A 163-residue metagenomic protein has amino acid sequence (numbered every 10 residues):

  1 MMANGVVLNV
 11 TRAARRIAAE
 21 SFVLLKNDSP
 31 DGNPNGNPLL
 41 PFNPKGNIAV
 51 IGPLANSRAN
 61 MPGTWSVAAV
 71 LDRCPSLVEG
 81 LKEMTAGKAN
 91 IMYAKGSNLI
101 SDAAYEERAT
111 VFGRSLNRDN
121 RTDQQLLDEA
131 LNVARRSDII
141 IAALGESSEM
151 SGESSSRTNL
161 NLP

Functional and structural regions predicted by a protein language model:
N4-L8, R12-P163: C-terminal non-catalytic regions of proteins with extracellular/luminal or membrane-system context
